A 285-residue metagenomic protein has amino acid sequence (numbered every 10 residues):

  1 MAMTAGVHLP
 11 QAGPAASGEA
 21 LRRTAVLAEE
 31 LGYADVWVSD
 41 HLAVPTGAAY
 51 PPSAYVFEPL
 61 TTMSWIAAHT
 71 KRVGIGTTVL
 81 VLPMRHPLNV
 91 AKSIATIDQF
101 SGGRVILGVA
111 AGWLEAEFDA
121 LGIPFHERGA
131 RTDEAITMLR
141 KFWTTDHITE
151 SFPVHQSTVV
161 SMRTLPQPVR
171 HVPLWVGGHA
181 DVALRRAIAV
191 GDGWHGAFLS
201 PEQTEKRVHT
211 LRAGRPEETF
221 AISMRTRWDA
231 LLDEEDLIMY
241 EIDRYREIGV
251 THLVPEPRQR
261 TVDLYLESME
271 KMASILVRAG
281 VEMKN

Functional and structural regions predicted by a protein language model:
M1-N285: Active-site-adjacent structural elements that line small-molecule/cofactor binding pockets in enzymes
